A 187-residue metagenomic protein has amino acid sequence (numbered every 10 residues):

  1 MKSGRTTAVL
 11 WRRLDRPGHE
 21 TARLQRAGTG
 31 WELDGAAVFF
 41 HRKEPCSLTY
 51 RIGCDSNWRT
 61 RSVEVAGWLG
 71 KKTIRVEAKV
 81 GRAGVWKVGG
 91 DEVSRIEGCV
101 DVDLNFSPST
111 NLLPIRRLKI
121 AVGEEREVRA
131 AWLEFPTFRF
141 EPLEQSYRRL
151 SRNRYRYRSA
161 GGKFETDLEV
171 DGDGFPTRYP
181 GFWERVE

Functional and structural regions predicted by a protein language model:
M1-A27, R75-R156, G161: Solvent-exposed helix/loop surface patches that form functional interfaces
T21-L24, T49-G53, E144-S146, T166-L168: Hydrophobic/aromatic beta-strand elements that line small-molecule binding cavities or substrate pockets in beta-rich
A27-G30, G53-R59, K79-A83, L150-R152 (+1 more regions): Short, solvent-exposed coil/turn segments at beta-strand boundaries
G28, S56, L69, G161-K163: A generic beta-sheet turn/junction motif
D34-F40: Generic short beta-strand segments
H41-G89: Hydrophobic/aromatic-rich structural module bridging two neighboring secondary-structure elements via a short loop
H41-K43, L69-T73, S94-E97, F164-T166 (+1 more regions): A short local loop/turn or secondary-structure capping micro-motif enriched for an aromatic residue
R158-E187: C-terminal structured interaction module
